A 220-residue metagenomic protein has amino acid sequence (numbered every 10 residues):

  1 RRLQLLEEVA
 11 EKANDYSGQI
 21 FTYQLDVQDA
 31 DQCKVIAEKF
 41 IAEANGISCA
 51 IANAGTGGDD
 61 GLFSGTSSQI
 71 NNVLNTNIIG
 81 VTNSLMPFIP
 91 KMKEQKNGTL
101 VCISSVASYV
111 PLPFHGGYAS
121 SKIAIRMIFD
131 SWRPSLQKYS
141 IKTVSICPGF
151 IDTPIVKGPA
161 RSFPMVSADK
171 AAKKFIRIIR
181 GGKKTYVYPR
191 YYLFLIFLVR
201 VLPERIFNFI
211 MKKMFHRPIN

Functional and structural regions predicted by a protein language model:
A13-D31: Rossmann-fold cofactor-recognition segment
N53-G58: Conserved NAD(P)H cofactor-binding loop of Rossmann-fold oxidoreductase domains
G61-L74: Substrate-binding pocket helix/loop in short-chain dehydrogenase/reductase
F63, L112-G116: Active-site loop immediately N-terminal to the catalytic Tyr-X3-Lys motif of short-chain dehydrogenase/reductase
L85, S121: Active-site helix of classical SDR
S105: Residue(s) in the substrate-gating loop at a strand-loop-helix junction that position the organic substrate next
S145, A160-I196: C-terminal helical subdomain
